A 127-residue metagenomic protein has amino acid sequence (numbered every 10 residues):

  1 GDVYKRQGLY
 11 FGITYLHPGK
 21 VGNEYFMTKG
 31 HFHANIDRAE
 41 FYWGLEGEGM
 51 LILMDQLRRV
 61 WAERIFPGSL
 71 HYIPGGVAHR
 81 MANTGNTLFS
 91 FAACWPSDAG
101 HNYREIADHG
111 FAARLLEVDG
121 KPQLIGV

Functional and structural regions predicted by a protein language model:
V3-Y4: Short, small-residue-biased leader/transition segments that mark boundaries at the very start of proteins
G8: Short acidic-hydrophobic catalytic motif
I13-D37: Conserved short histidine dyad/triad with adjacent acidic residue
L16, N35-D55: Short, conserved beta-strand element in jelly-roll/cupin
Y25-T28, L53-Q56, W61-A62, N83-T84 (+1 more regions): A short secondary-structure junction signal
M50, L70-H71, G75-R80, G100-H101: Histidine-centered metal-chelating micro-motifs
Q56-P74: Short acidic-glycine-tyrosine-enriched beta hairpin
A82-V127: Double-stranded beta-helix
